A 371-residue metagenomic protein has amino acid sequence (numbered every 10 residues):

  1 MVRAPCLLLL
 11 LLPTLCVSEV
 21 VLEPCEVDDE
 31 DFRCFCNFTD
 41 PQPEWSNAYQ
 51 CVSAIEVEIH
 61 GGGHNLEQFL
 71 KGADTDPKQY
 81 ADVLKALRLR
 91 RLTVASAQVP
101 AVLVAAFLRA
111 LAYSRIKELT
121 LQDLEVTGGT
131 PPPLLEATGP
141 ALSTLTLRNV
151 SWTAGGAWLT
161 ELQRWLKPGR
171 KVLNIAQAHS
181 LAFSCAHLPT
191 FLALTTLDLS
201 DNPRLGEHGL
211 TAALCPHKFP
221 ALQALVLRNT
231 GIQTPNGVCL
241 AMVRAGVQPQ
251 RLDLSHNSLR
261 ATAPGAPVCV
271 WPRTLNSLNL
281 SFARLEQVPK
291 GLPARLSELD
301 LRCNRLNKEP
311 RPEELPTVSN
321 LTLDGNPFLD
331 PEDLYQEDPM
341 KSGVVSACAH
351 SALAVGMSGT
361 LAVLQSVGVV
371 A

Functional and structural regions predicted by a protein language model:
V2-A371: Extracellular leucine-rich repeat
